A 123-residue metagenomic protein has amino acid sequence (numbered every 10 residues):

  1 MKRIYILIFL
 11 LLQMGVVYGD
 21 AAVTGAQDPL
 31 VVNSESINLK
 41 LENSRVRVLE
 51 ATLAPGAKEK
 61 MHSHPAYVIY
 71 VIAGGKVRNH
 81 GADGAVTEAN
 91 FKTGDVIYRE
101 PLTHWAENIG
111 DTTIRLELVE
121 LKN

Functional and structural regions predicted by a protein language model:
M1-I4: Positively charged n-region of N-terminal signal peptides that target proteins for export
I6-G15: Bacterial N-terminal signal peptides
A21-S44: Short N-terminal segments immediately surrounding and downstream of signal-peptide cleavage
R47-S63: Conserved short histidine dyad/triad with adjacent acidic residue
G56-E59, I97-E107: Histidine-centered metal-chelating micro-motifs
H64-D83: Glycine- and acidic-residue-biased ligand/ion/polar-headgroup-sensing regions
D83-P101: Short acidic-glycine-tyrosine-enriched beta hairpin
P101-K122: Ligand-binding loop in jelly-roll beta-barrel domains
